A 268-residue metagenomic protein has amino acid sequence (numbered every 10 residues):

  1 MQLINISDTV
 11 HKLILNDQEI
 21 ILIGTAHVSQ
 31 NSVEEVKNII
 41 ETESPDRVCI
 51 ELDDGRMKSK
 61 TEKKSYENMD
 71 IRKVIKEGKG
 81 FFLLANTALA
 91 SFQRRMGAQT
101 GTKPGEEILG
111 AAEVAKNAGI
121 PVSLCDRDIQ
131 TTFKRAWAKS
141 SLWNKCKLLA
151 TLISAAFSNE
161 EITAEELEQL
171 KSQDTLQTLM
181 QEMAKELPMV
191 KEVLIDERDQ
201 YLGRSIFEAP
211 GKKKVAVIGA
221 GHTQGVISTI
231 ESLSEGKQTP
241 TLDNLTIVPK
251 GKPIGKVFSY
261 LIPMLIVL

Functional and structural regions predicted by a protein language model:
M1-L268: Compositional signal for N-terminal targeting/processing segments
